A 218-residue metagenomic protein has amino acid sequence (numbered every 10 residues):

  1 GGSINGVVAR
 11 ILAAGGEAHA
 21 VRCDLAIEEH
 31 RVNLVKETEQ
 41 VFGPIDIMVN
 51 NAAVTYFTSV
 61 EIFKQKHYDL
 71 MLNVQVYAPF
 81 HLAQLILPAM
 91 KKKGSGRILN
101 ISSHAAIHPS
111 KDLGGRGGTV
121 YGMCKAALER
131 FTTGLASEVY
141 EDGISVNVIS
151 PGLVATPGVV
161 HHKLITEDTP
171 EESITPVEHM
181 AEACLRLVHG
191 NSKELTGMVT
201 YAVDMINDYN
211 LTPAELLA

Functional and structural regions predicted by a protein language model:
G2, R22-L34, Q65: The beta1-alpha1 cofactor-binding region of Rossmann-like NAD(H)/NADP(H)-dependent oxidoreductases
A14-H19, E37-N50, Y56, K64 (+1 more regions): A glycine-rich helix->loop->beta "capping" turn within Rossmann-like NAD(P)(H)-dependent oxidoreductase domains
E17, P44-D46, E129, V139-V154 (+1 more regions): Conserved Rossmann-fold SDR core element
S59-V60, K64-D69: Substrate-binding pocket helix/loop in short-chain dehydrogenase/reductase
A83-Q84, T133: A short, exposed helix-loop element centered on a Lys and neighboring polar residues
L99-E141, L153-V154: Catalytic loop of short-chain dehydrogenase/reductase
E141, V148, D168-A218: C-terminal helical subdomain
